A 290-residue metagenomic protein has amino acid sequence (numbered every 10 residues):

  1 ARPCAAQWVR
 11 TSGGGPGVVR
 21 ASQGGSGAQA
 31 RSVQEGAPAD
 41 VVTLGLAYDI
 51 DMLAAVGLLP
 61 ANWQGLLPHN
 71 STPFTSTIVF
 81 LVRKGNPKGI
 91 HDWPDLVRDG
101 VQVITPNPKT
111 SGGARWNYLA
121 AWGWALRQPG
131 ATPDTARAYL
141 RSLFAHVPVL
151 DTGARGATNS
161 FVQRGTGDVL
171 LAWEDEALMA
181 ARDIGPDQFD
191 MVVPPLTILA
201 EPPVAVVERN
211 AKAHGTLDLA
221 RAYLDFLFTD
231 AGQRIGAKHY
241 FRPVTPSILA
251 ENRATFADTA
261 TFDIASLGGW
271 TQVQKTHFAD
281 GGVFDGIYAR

Functional and structural regions predicted by a protein language model:
A1-S111, Y288: N-terminal segment of the mature folded domain
R2-A6, R31, E35, D51 (+7 more regions): Solvent-exposed, polar/charged alpha-helical surfaces in well-ordered, non-transmembrane soluble domains, broadly
L46, N107, E174-D175, H239: Short secondary-structure boundary segments
S71-F80, R137-F144, D151-T152, I184-L217: Periplasmic-binding protein-like
V82-K84, D99-P129, F144-V147, V193-P194: Short beta-strand->loop
G85-H91, T110, G123-A131, N210-A220: Short helix-loop capping/hinge motifs at secondary-structure junctions, enriched in acidic/polar residues
Q128-P195: Ligand-binding pocket segment of bilobal, Venus flytrap-like solute-binding proteins
A211-R290: Extracellular/periplasmic juxtamembrane helices and adjacent flexible linkers that interface with membrane partners
